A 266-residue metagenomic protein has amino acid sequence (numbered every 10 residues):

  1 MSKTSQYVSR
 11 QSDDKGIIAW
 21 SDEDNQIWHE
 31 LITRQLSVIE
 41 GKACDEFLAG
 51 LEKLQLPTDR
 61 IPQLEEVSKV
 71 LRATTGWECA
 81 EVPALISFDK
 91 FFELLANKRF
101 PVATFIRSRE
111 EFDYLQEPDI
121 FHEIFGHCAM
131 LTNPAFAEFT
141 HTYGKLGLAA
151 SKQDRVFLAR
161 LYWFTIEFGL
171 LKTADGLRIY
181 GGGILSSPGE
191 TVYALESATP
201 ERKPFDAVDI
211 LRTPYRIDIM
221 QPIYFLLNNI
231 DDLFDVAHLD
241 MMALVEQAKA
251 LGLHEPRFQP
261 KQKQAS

Functional and structural regions predicted by a protein language model:
M1-L131, I210-R212, P222-S266: The feature captures two recurrent sequence modes
E110-Y114, P118-V236: A contiguous, surface-oriented mixed alpha/beta subdomain in the mid-to-C-terminal portion of proteins that forms
